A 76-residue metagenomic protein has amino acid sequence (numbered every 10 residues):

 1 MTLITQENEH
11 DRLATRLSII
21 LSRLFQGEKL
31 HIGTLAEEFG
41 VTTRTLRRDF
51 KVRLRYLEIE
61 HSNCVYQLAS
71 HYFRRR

Functional and structural regions predicted by a protein language model:
M1-R76: Short, basic/aromatic recognition patches that contact phosphate-bearing ligands
